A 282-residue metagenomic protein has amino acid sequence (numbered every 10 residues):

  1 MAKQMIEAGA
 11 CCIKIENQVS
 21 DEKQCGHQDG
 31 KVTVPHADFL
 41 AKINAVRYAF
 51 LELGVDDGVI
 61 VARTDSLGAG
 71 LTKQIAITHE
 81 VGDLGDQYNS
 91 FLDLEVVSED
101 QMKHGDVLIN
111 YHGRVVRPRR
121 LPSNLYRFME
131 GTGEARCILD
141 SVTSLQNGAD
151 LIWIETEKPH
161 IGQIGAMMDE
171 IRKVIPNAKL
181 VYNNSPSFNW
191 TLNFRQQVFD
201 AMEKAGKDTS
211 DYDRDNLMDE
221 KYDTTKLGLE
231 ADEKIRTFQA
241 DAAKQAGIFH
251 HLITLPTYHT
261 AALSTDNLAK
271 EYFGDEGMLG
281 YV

Functional and structural regions predicted by a protein language model:
M1-L252, D266, E276: Alpha/beta enzyme core
T191, H259-T260: A SIS-like phosphosugar-recognition module
I253-T257: Short acidic/histidine-rich active-site segments
A269-E271: Short basic, glycine-rich beta-strand/loop surfaces that mediate nucleic-acid
F273-L279: Mixed-charge (polyampholyte) low-complexity IDRs
